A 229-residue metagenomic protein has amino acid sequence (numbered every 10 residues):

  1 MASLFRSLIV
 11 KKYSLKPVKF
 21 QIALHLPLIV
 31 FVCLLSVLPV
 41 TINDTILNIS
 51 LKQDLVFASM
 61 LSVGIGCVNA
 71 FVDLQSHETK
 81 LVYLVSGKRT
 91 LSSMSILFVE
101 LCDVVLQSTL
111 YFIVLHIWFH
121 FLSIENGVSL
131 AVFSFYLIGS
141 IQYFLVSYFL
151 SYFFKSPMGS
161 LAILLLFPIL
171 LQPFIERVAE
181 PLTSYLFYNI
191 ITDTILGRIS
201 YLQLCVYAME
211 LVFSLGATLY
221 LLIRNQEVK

Functional and structural regions predicted by a protein language model:
M1-I22, Y152: Aromatic- and glycine-rich beta-strand/loop motifs that create alpha-glucan
S3, A179-L196: Short hydrophobic, aromatic-rich alpha-helical segments embedded in or entering the lipid bilayer of multi-pass
L8, M209-K229: Junction motif at the cytosolic side of a transmembrane helix
V18, L28-N69, D73, S93-L166 (+2 more regions): Secretory targeting signals
Y83-T90: Short helix-to-coil transition segments within interhelical loops that connect adjacent transmembrane helices
L166-L186: Juxtamembrane non-transmembrane "cap" segments at the membrane-aqueous interface of multi-pass membrane proteins
F187-D193, L204-F213: Small-residue-rich transmembrane alpha-helices that serve as helix-helix interface/gating elements in multipass
